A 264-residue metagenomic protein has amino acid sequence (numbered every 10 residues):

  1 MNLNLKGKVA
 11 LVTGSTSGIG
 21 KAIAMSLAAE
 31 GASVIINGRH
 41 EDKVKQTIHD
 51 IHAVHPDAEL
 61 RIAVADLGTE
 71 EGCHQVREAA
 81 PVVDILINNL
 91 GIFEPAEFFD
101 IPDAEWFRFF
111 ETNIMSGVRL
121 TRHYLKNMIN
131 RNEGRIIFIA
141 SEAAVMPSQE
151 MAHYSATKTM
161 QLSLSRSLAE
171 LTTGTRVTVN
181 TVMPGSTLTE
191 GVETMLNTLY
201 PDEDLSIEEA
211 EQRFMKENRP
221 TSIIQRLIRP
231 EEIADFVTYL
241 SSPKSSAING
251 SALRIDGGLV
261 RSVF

Functional and structural regions predicted by a protein language model:
V9, T16-S17: Conserved glycine-rich cofactor-binding loop
E97-F98, E105-F110, N218: Substrate-binding pocket helix/loop in short-chain dehydrogenase/reductase
T121, T157, S165: Active-site helix of classical SDR
K126, E170-L171, S246: Alpha-helical segment proximal to the catalytic Tyr-Lys
S141: Residue(s) in the substrate-gating loop at a strand-loop-helix junction that position the organic substrate next
M146, V237-T238, N249-F264: Short C-terminal tail/terminal secondary-structure segment of NAD(P)H-dependent dehydrogenase/reductase domains
T173, T178, I248-G250: Short, small/polar-rich loop/turn modules that mediate ligand/substrate recognition or access, typified
